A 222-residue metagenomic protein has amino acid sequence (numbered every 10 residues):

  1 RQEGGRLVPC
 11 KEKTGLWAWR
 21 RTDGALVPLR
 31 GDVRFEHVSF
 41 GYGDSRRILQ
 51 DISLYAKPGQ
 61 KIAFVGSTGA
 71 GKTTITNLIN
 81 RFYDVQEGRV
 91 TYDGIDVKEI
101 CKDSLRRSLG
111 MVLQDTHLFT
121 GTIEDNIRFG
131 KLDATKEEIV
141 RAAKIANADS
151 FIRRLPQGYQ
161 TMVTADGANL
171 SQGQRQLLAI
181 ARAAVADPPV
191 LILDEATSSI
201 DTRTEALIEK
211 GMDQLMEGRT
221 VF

Functional and structural regions predicted by a protein language model:
Q2-F222: ABC-type nucleotide-binding domain
